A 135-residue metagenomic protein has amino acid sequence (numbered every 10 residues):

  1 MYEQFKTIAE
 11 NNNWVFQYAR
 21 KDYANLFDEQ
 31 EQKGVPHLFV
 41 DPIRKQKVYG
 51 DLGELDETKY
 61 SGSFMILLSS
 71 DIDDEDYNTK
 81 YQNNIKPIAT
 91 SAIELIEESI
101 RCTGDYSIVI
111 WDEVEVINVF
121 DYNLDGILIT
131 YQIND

Functional and structural regions predicted by a protein language model:
M1-K21, D28, F39-D135: Charged, amphipathic alpha-helical segments and their flanking helix caps
K33-L38: Helicase-core coupling region on the C-terminal RecA-like lobe
